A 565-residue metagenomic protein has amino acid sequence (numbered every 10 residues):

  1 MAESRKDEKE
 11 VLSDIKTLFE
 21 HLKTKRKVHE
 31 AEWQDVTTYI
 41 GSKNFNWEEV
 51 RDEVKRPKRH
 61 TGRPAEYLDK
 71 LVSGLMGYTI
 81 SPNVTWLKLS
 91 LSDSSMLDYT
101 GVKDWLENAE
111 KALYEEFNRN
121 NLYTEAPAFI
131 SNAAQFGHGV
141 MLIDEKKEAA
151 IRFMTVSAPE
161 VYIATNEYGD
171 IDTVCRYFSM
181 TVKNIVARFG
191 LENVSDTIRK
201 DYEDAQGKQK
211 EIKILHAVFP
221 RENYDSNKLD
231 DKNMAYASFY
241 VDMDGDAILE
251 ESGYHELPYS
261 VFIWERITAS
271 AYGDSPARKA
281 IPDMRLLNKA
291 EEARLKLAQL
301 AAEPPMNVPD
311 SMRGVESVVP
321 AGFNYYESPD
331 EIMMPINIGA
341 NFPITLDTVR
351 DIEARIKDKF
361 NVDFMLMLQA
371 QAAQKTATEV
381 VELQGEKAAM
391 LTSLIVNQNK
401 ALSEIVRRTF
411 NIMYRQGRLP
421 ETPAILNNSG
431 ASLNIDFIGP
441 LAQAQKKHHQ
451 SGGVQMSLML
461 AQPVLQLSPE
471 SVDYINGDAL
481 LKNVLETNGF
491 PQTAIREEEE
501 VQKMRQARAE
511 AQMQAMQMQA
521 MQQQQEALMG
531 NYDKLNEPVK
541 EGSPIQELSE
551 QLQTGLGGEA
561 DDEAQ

Functional and structural regions predicted by a protein language model:
M1-E203: Extended, helix-rich architectural segments
M1-K27, M306-Q565: C-terminal anchoring/interaction modules
D7-S13, T17-E20, D144-V318: Structured, contiguous alpha/beta core segments that scaffold functional sites
T17, Y67-K70, G101-D104, N108-A112 (+9 more regions): Exposed alpha-helical structural elements
V50, I185, L191-V194, I198-A205 (+8 more regions): Extended hydrophobic/Leu-rich segments
D69-T79, H138, I281-K289, K296 (+2 more regions): Short, hydrophobic/amphipathic alpha-helical patches that form generic packing surfaces within helical domains
V102-E145, Y272-M306, N337-A370, V380-M413: Long, contiguous amphipathic alpha-helices that act as assembly "spine/axial" helices in icosahedral shell and virion
G137, N233-A235, A431: Residues at beta-strand starts and edge strands
